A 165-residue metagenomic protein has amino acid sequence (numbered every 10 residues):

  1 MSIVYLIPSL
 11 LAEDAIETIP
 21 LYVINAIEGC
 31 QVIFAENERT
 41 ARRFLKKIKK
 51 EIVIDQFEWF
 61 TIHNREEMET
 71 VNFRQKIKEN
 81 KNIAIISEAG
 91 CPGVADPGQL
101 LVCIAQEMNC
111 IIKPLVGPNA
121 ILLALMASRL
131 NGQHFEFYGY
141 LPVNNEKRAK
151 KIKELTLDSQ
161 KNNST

Functional and structural regions predicted by a protein language model:
M1-E13, G29, L123-T165: Beta-strand/loop-alpha-helix module characteristic of Rossmann-like adenine-cofactor folds
M1-I62: Glycine-rich, flexible N-terminal cofactor/catalytic loop recognition
Y22, M68-F73, K147-K151: Short acidic active-site motifs
I24-N25, R74-Q75, Q99-C103, K153: Alpha-helical segments flanking ligand/cofactor-binding loops in enzyme cores
F34-A35, A84-G90, S164-T165: Acidic beta-strand-to-loop metal/phosphate-binding motif
F60-E67, Y140-N145: Conserved helicase motor
T70-E79, L155-T156: Short amphipathic alpha-helix with an adjacent loop that forms part of the alpha/beta core around
K78-E136: Short glycine-cluster motifs
